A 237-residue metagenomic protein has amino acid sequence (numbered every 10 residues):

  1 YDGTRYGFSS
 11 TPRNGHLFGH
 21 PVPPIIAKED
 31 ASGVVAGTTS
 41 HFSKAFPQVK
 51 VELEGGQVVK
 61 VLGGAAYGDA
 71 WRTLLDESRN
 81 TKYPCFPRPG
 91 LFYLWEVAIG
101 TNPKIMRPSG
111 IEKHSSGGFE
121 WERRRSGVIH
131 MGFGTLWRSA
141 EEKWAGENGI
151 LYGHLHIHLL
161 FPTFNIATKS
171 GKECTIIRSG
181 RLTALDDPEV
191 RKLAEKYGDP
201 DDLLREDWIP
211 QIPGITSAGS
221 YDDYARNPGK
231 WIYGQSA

Functional and structural regions predicted by a protein language model:
Y1-A237: Metal/cofactor-centered catalytic core regions of large enzymes
